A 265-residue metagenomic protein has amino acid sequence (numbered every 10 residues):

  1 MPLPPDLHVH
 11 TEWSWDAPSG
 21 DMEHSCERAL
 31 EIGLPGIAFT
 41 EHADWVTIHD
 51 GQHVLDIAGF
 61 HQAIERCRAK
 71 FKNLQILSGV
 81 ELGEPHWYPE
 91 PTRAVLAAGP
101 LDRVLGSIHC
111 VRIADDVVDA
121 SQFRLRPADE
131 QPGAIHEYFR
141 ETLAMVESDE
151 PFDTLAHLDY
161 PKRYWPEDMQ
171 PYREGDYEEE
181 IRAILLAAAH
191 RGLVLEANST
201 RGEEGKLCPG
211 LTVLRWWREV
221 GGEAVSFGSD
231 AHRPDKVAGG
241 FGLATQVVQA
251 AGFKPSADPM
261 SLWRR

Functional and structural regions predicted by a protein language model:
M1-H86, L96, D102, K162-E178 (+4 more regions): An N-terminally biased module of ancient metal coordination in phosphate/nucleic-acid-related enzymes
H8-E12, I76-V80, R126-E130, E196-R201: Short, basic, glycine/proline-bearing loop/turn elements
D50-H190: Extended substrate/RNA-proximal surfaces in nucleic-acid metabolism proteins
G175-A238, V247, K254: Active-site-adjacent C-terminal substructures of enzyme catalytic domains
Q249-G252, L262-R265: C-terminal regulatory/interaction regions
